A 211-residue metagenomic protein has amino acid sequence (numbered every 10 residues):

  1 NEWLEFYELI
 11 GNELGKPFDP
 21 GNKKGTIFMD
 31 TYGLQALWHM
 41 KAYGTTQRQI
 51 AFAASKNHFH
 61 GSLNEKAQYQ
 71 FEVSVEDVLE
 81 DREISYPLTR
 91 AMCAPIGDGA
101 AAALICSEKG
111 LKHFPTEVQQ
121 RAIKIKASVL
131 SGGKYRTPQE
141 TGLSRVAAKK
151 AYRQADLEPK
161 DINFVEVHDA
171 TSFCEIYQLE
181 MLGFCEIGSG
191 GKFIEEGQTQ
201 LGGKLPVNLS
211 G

Functional and structural regions predicted by a protein language model:
N1-E8, D161-M181: Conserved beta-ketoacyl condensing-enzyme motif
N1-F18, G61, Q68, L79 (+3 more regions): Cys-dependent condensing catalytic cores that perform Claisen condensation/acyl-transfer in fatty-acid/polyketide
N1-Y43: Flexible glycine-/small-residue-enriched beta->alpha junction loops that bind anionic phosphate/pyrophosphate groups
P17-T26, H39, A51-A54, H58 (+3 more regions): Cysteine-centered functional microenvironments
H39-T46, A148-D161: Phosphate/pyrophosphate-binding loops at sites that engage ATP/ADP/AMP, CoA/4′-phosphopantetheine, polyphosphate
T45-Q49, A53, L63-G99: Polyanion-binding loop/helix "lid" in catalytic or ligand-binding cores
F52, E83-K150, Q154, E195-S210: Condensing-enzyme catalytic core mediating Claisen C-C bond formation in acyl metabolism
R136-T141, D169-G191, G203: Short glycine/threonine-rich loop-to-helix capping motif typified by GTGT followed within a few residues by an Asp-Pro
